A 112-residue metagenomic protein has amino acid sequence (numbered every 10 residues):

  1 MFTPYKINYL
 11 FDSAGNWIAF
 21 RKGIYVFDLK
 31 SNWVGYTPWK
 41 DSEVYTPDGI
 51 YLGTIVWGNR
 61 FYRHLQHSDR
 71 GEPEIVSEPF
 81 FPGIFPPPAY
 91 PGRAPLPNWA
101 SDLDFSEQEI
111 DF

Functional and structural regions predicted by a protein language model:
M1-K30: N-terminal leader/targeting segments and the first structural element of proteins
M1-N8, D48-F112: Long terminal segments
S13-G15, L29-K30, P47-G49, V56-G58: Short, flexible beta-strand-to-coil junctions
N16-A19, Y36-T37, T54: Short, exposed beta-strand/loop patches in secreted or surface proteins that constitute
G23-I24, N32-V34, K40-L52: Compact, well-ordered interaction domains used in eukaryotic information-processing assemblies
F27-D28, E43-Y45, R60-R63: A short local loop/turn or secondary-structure capping micro-motif enriched for an aromatic residue
